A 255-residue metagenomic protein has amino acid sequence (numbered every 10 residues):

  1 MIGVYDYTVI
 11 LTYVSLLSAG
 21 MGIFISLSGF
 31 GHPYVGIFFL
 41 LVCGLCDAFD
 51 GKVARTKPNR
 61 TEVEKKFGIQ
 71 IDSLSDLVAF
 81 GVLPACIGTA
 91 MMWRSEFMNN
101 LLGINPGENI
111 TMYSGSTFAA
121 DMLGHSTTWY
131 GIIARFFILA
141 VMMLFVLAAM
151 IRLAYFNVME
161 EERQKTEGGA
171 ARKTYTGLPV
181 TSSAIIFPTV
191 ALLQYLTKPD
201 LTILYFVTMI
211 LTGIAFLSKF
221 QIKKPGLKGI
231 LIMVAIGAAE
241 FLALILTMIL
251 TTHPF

Functional and structural regions predicted by a protein language model:
M1-G51, A79, A215-F255: Topogenic membrane-insertion module of multi-pass membrane proteins
M1-L16, R55-V78, F137, I151-S182 (+1 more regions): Interhelical loop and helix-boundary elements at the membrane-water interface of polytopic inner-membrane proteins
I10-Y13, T56-R152, A191: Multi-pass membrane catalytic core of lipid/isoprenoid biosynthesis enzymes
L16-S26, S116-H125, Y175-P188, T208: Hydrophobic alpha-helical transmembrane segments
L17, M21-S28, A85-S95, L147-N157 (+4 more regions): Structural signature of transmembrane alpha-helix termini at the membrane-water interface
F38-C46, R135-F145, P199-I210: Structural signature of hydrophobic alpha-helical transmembrane segments
V158-F255: C-terminal membrane-associated helical module and adjoining short loops/tails
